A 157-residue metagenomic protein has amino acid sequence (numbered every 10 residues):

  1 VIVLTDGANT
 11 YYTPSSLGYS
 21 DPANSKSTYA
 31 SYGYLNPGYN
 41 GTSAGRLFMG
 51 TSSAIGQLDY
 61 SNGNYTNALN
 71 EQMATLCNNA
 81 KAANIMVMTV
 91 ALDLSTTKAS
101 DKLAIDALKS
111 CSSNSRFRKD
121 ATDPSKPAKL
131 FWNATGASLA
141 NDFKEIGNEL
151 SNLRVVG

Functional and structural regions predicted by a protein language model:
V1-G157: P/S/T/G-enriched low-complexity
